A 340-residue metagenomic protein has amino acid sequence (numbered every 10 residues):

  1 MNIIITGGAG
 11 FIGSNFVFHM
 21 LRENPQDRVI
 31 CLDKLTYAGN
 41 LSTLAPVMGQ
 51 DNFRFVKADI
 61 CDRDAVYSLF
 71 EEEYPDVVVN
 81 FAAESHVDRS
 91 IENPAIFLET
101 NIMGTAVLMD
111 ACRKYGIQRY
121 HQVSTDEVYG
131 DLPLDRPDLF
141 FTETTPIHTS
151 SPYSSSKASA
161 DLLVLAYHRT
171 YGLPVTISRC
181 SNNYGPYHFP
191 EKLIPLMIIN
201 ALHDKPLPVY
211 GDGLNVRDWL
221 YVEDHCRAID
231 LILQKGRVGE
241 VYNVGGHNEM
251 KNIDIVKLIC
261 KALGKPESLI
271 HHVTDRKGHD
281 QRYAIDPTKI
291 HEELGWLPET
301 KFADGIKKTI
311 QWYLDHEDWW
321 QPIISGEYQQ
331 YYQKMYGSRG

Functional and structural regions predicted by a protein language model:
M1-N183, K308, L314-H316, P322-G340: N-terminal Rossmann-like NAD(P)+-binding domain of SDR-like oxidoreductases, especially those catalyzing
I12, A38-G39, D64, H188 (+2 more regions): Residues that form or flank phosphate/diphosphate-binding pockets in enzymes that use nucleotide phosphates
V29, A58, P195, A201-G340: C-terminal substrate-binding subdomain of Rossmann-fold SDR/epimerase-dehydratase oxidoreductases
L35, N182-G185, N215-V216, R276-K277: Short histidine/acidic/glycine/proline-rich micro-motifs that form metal- and phosphate-coordinating active-site loops
A38, E84, D135, Y187 (+3 more regions): Residues at alpha-helix boundaries and the short loops/turns that link adjacent helices
L41-L44, L132-D135, H188-E191, I255-V256 (+1 more regions): Short aromatic-enriched loop/helix-cap "lid" or pocket-rim segments at secondary-structure transitions that line
P137, T149-S156, P186, P190-I194 (+1 more regions): The catalytic Tyr-centered alpha-helix of NAD(P)H-dependent dehydrogenases
S159, L163, Y167, M197 (+2 more regions): Hydrophobic alpha-helix immediately C-terminal to the catalytic Tyr-X-X-X-Lys motif of short-chain
